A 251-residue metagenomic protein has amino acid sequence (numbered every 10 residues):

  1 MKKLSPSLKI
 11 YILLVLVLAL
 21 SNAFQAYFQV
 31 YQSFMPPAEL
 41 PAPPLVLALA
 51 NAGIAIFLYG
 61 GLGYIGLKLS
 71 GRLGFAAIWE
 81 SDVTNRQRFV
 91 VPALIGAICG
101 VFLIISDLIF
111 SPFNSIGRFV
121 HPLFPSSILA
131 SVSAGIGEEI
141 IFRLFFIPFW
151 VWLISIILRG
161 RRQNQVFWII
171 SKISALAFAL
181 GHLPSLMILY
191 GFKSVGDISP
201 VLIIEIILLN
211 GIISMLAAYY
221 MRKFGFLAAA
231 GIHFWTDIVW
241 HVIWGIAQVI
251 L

Functional and structural regions predicted by a protein language model:
M1-V15, A48-A52, V83-L94, L227-I232: Alpha-helical transmembrane segments and their helix-start/interface "positive-inside/aromatic belt" motifs in integral
L8-N22, P92-C99, S171-A177: Alpha-helical transmembrane segments
L14-F34, G63, L67, L103-I109: Alpha-helical transmembrane segments of multi-pass membrane proteins
Y31-P41, N114-H121, F192-E205, L251: Membrane-interfacial helical/loop segments at transmembrane boundaries in membrane proteins
A38-E39, L45-V46, S70-G137, V151-R161: Juxtamembrane helix-loop-helix connectors linking adjacent transmembrane helices in multi-pass membrane enzymes
V46-Y59, L202-I207: Alpha-helical transmembrane segments of polytopic membrane proteins
G61-L73, F146-F149: Membrane-water interface of transmembrane alpha-helices
P125-L251: Transmembrane helix-loop-helix hairpins at the membrane interface of multi-pass integral membrane proteins
